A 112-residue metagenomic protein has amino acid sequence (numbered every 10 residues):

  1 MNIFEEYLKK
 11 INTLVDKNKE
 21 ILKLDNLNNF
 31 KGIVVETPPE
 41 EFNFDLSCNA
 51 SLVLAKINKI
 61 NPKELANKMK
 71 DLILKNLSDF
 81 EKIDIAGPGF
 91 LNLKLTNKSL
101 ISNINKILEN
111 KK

Functional and structural regions predicted by a protein language model:
M1-K112: N-terminal alpha-helical targeting/anchoring segments
